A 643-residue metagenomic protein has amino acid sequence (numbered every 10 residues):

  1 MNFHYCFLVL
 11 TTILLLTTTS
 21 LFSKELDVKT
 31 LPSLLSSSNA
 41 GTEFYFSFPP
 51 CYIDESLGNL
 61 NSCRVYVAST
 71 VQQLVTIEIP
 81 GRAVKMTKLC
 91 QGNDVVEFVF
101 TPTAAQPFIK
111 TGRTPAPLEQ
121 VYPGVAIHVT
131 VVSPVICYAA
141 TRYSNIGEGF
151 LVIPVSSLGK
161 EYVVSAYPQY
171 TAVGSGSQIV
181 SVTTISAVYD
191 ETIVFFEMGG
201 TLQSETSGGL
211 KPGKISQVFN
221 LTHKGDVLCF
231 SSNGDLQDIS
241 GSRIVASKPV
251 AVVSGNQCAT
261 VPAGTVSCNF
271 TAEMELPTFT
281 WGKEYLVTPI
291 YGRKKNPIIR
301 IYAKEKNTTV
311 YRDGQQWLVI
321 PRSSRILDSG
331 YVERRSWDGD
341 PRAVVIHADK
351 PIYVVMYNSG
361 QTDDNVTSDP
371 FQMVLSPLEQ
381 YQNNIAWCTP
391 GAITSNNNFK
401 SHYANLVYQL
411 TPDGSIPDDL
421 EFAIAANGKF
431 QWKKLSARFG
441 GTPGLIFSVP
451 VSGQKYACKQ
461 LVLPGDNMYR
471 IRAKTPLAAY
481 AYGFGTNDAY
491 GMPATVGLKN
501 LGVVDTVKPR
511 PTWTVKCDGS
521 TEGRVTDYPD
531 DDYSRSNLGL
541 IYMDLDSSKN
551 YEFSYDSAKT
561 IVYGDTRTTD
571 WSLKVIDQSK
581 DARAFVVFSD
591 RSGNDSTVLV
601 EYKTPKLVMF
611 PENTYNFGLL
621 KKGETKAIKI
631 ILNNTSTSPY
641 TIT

Functional and structural regions predicted by a protein language model:
M1-L8: Bacterial N-terminal signal peptides that target proteins for export
V9-T18: Bacterial N-terminal signal peptides
T19-S23: Extracellular "leader-to-stem" segments immediately downstream of a signal peptide or signal-anchor in secreted/lumenal
K24-S520, P529, N537-T569, I576-K603: Extracellular lectin-like interaction modules
Y302, V525-S534, I631-S636: Acidic, Ser/Thr
A457, D570, E612-N616: Short structured motifs
G523-T526, T625: N-terminal non-catalytic regions of secreted/periplasmic and cell-surface proteins
T604-T643: Feature for long, exposed domains in two main contexts
